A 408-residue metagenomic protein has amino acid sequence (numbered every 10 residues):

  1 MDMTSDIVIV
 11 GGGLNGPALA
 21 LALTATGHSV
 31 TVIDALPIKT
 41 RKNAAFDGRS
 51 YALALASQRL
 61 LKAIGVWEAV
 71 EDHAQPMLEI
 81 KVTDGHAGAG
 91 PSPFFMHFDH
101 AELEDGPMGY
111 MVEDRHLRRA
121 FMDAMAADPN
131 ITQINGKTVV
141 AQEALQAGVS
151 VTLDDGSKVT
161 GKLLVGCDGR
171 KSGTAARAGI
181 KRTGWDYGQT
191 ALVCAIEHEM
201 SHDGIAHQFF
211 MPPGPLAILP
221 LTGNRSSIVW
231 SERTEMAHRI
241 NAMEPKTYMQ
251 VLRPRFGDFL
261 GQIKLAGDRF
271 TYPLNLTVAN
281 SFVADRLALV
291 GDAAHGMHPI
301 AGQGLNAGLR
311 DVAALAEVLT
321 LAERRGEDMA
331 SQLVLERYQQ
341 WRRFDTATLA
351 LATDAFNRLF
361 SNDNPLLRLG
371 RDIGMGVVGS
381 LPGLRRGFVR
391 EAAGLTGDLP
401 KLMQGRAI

Functional and structural regions predicted by a protein language model:
S5-V32: N-terminal Rossmann-like FAD-binding beta1-loop-alpha1 element of flavoenzymes
N15, I38, K171: Conserved Rossmann-like nucleotide-cofactor binding loop
T24-R49: Glycine-rich FAD pyrophosphate-binding loop
A45-A87: N-terminal FAD cofactor-binding segment of flavoenzymes
L61, G148-K158, L163-T271: Conserved FAD-binding catalytic core of PHBH/FMO-like flavoproteins
H73-R177, W185-T190: Conserved N-terminal helical subregion
H238-L333: FAD/FMN-dependent oxidoreductases across multiple families
E317-I408: C-terminal helical "tail/cap" subdomain of flavin- and related membrane-associated enzymes
